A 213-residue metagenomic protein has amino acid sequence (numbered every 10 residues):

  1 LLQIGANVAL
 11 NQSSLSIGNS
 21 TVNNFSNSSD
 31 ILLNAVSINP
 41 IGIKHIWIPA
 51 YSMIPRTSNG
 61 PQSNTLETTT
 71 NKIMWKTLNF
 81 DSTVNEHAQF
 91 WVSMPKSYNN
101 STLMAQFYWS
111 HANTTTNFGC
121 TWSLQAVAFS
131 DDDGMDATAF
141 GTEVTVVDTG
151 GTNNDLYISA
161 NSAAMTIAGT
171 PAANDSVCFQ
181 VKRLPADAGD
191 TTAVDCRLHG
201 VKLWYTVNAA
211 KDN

Functional and structural regions predicted by a protein language model:
L1-T65: Intrinsic low-complexity, repeat-rich intrinsically disordered segments enriched in small/flexible residues
D81-S97: Short beta-strands within extracellular/lumenal beta-sheet-rich domains
V92-K96, W109-N113, L124-D132, R183-P185 (+1 more regions): Beta-strand elements of well-folded, non-transmembrane domains
S101-A112, V201: A short beta-strand element within beta-rich, extracytoplasmic domains of secreted/secretory-pathway proteins
T115-S123, V194-L198: Short coil-to-beta strand junction motifs in C2/discoidin
D133-G169: Extracellular carbohydrate recognition and processing domains and analogous Trp-centered ligand-binding platforms
L156-A188: Cysteine-clustered segments with highest specificity for TGF-beta superfamily mature ligands
R183-N213: Proprotein-processing/basic-patch segments
